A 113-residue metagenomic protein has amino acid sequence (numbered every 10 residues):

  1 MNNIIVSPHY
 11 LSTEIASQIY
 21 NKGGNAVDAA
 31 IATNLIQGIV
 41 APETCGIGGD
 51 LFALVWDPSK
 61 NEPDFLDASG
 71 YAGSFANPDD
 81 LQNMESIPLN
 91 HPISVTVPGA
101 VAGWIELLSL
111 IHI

Functional and structural regions predicted by a protein language model:
M1-Q18, A26-I111: Noncatalytic scaffold domains of N-terminal-nucleophile
